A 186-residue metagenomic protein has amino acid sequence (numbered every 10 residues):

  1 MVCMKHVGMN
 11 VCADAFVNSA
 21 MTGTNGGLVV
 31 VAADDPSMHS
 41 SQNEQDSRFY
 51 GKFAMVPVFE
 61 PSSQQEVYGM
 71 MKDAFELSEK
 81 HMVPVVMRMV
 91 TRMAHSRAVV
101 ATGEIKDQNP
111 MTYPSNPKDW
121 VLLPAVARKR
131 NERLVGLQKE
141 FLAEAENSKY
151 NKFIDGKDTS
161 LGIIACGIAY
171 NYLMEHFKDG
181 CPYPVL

Functional and structural regions predicted by a protein language model:
M1-E79: Thiamine diphosphate
P61-L186: Flexible, low-complexity linker and terminal segments
